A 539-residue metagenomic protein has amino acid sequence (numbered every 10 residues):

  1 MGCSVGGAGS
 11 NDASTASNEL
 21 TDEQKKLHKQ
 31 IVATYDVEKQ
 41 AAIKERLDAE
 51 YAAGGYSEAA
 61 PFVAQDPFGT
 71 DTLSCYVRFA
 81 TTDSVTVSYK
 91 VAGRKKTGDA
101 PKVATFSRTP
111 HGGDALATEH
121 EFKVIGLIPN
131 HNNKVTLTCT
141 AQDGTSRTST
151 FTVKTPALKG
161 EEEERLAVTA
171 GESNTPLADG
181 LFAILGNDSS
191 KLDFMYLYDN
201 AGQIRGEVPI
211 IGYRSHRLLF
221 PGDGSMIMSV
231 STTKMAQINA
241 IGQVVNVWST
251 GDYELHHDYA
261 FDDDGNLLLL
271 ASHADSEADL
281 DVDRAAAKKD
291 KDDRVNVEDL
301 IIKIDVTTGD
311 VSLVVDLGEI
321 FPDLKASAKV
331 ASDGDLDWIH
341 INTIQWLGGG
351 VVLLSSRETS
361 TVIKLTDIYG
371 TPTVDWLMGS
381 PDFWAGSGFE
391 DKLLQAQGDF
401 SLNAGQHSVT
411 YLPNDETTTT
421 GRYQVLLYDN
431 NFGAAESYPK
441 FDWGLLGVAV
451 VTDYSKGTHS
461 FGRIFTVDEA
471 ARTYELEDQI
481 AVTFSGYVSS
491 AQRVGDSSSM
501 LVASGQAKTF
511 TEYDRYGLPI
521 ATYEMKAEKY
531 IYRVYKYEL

Functional and structural regions predicted by a protein language model:
M1-S4: C-terminal motif of bacterial Sec signal peptides marking the signal peptidase cleavage site
A8-T15: Intrinsically disordered, low-complexity repeat and linker tracts
N18-R94, G113, A117-E121, I125-N132 (+1 more regions): Histidine-/acidic-rich catalytic cores in large beta-rich domains
K96-A115: Solvent-exposed serine/threonine-rich low-complexity stretches and specific carbohydrate-binding patches
